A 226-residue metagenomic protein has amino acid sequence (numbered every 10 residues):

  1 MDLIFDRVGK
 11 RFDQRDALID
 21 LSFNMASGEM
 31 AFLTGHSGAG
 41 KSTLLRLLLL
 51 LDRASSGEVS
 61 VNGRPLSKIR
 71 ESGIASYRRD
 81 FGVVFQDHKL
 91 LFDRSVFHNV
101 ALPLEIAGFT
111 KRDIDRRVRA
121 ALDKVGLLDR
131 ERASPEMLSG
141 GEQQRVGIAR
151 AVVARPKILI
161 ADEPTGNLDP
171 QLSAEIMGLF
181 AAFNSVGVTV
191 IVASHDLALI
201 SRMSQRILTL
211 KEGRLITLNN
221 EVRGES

Functional and structural regions predicted by a protein language model:
L49: Helix-to-loop junction immediately C-terminal to a conserved catalytic motif
G57-P65: Conserved ABC transporter NBD signature motif
L66-G82, S185: ABC ATPase NBD coupling module
R94-A101: Short coil-to-helix segment of the ABC ATPase nucleotide-binding domain corresponding to the Q-loop/switch region
S134-L138, E142-Q144: Conserved ABC ATPase signature
V153-K157: A short, proline-enriched helix->beta-strand linker immediately N-terminal to the Walker B motif in ABC-type P-loop
L159-D162: Catalytic Walker B motif of ABC-type/P-loop ATPase nucleotide-binding domains
